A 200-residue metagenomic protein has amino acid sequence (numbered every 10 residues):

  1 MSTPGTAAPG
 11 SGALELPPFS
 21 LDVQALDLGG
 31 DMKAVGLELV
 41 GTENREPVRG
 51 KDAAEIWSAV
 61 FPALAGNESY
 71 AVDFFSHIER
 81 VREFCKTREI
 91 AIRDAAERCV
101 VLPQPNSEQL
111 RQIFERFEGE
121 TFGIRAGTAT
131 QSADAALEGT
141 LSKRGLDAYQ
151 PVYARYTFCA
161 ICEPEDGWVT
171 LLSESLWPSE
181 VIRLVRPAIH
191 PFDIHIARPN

Functional and structural regions predicted by a protein language model:
M1-N200: Structured alpha/beta or helical-core interaction and ligand-binding surfaces enriched in interleaved
